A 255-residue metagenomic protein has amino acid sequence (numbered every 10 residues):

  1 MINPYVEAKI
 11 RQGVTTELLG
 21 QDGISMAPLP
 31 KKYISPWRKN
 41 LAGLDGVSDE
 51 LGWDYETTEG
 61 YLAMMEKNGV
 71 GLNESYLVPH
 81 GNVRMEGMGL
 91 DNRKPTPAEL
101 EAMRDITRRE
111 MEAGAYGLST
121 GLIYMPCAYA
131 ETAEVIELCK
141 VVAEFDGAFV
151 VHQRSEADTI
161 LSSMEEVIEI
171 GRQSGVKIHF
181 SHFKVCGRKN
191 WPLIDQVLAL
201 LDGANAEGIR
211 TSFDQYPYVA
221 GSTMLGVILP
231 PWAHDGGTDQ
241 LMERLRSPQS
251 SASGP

Functional and structural regions predicted by a protein language model:
I2-Y116, I209-T211: Divalent-metal coordination cores built from histidine and acidic residues
G13, E74, A98, H152 (+3 more regions): Polar low-complexity intrinsically disordered regions
L29-W53, E59-L62, G81-R93, S174 (+1 more regions): Polyanionic/metal-chelating signatures
P95, R104-H234: Functional cores that coordinate and move charged inorganic groups
